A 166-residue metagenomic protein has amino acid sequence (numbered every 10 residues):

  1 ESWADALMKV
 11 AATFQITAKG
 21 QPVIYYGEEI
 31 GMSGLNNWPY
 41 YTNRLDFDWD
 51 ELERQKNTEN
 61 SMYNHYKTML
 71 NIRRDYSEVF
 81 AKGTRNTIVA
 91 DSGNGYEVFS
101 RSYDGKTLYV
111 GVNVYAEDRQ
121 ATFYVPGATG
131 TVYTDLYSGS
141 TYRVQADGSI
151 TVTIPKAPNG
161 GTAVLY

Functional and structural regions predicted by a protein language model:
E1-G130, S138: Loop/helix patches that line or flank the sugar-binding groove of alpha-linked glycan CAZymes
E117-Q120, Y142-R143, T151-T153: A short local loop/turn or secondary-structure capping micro-motif enriched for an aromatic residue
T134-I150: Solvent-exposed beta-strand/loop surfaces of large extracellular or lumenal domains
Q145-Y166: C-terminal beta-strand-rich structural cap/linker in extracellular carbohydrate-active enzymes
